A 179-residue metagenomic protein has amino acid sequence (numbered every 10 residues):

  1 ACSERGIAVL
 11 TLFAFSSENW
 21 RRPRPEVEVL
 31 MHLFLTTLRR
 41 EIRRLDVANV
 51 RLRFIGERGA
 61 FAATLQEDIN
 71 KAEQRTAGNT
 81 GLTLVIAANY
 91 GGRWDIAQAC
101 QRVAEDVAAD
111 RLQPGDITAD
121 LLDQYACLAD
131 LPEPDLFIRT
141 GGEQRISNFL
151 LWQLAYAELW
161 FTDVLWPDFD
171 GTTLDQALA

Functional and structural regions predicted by a protein language model:
A1-A179: Flexible, compositionally biased loop and terminal segments
